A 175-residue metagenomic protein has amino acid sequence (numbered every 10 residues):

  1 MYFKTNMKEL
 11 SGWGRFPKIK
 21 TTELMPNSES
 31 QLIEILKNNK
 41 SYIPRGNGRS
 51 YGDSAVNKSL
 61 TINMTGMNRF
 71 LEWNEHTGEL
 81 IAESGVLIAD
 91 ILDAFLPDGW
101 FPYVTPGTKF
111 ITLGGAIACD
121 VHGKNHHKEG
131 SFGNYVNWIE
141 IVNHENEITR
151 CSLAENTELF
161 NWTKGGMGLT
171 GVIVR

Functional and structural regions predicted by a protein language model:
Y2-E23, V142: Intrinsically disordered, low-complexity segments enriched in small residues
K4, S41, N146-I148: Short, mixed charged/polar active-site loops that provide acid/base catalysis or chelate metal/phosphate cofactors
T5, N27, V86, A154-E155: Short coil/turn linker and secondary-structure boundary residues
G14-G107, C119-N125: Glycine-rich N-terminal segment of FAD-binding domains in flavoprotein oxidoreductases, spanning the beta-loop-helix
M25, R45, A82, T112 (+3 more regions): Short conserved micro-motifs on helix faces and helix-strand junctions that flank and scaffold key functional residues
E75, T112, N143: Short, acidic, Ser/Thr-enriched surface-loop or helix-capping motifs
P106-L113, A154: Short, surface-exposed recognition loops or helix-turn segments adjacent to catalytic cores
A116-R175: FAD-binding subdomain of flavoenzyme oxidoreductases
